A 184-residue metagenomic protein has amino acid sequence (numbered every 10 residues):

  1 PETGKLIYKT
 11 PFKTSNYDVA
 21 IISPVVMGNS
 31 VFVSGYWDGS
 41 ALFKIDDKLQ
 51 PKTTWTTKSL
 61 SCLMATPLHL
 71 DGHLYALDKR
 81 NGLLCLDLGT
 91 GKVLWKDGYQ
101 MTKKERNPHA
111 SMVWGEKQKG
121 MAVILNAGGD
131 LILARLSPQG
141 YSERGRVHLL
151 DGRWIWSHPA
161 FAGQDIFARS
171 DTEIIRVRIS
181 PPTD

Functional and structural regions predicted by a protein language model:
P1-D184: Noncatalytic, solvent-exposed loop/strand surfaces of beta-propeller-type extracellular/periplasmic domains
